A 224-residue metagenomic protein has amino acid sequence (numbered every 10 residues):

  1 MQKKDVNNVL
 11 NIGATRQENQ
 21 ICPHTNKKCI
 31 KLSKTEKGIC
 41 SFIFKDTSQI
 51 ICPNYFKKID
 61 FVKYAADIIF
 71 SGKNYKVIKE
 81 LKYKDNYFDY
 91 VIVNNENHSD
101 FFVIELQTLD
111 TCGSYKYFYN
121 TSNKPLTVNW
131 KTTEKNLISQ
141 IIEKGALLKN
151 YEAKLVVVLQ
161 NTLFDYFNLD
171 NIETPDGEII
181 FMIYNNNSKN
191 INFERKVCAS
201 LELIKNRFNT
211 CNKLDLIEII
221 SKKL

Functional and structural regions predicted by a protein language model:
M1-T35, P125, K131-L224: Non-catalytic C-terminal interaction segments of nucleic acid-processing enzymes
M1-Y87, I217-L224: Nuclease-adjacent, charged terminal/linker segments that flank catalytic cores
A66, Y117-N120, F167-N171: General "foldedness" signal
E80, E105, V158: A cross-family glycoside hydrolase active-site/sugar-binding cleft signature
D85-Y87, N97-S99, N150-E152: Short, well-ordered loop/turn elements at secondary-structure boundaries
D89-V93, G145-L148: Conserved catalytic-core segments centered on acid/base and nucleophilic motifs
I92-Y117, T121: Active-site beta-strand-loop-beta-strand hairpin of nuclease catalytic cores that positions key catalytic residues
